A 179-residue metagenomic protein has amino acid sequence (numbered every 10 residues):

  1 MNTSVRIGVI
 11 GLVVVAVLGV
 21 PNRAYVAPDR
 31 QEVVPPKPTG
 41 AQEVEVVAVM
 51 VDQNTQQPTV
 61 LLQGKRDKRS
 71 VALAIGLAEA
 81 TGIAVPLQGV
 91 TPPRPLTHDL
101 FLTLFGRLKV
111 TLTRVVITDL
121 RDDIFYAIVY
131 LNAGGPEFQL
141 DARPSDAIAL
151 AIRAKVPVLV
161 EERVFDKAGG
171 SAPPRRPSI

Functional and structural regions predicted by a protein language model:
M1-I10: Bacterial N-terminal signal peptides that target proteins for export
I10-G19: Bacterial N-terminal signal peptides
Y25-I179: Divalent-cation
